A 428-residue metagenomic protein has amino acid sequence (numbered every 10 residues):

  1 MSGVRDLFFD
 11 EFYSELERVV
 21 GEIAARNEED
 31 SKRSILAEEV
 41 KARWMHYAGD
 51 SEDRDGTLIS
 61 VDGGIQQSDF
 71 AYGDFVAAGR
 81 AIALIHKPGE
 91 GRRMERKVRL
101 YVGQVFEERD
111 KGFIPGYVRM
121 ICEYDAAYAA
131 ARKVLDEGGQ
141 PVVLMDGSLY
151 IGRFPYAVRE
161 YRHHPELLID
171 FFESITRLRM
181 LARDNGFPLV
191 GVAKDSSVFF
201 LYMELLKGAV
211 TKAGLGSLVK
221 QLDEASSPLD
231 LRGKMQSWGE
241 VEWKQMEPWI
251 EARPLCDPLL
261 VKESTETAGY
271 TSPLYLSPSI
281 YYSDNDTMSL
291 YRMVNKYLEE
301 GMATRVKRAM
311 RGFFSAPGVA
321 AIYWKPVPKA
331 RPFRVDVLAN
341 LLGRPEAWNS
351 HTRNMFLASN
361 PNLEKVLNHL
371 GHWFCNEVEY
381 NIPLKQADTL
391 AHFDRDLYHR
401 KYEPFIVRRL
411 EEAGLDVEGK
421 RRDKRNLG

Functional and structural regions predicted by a protein language model:
M1-S51, G56, P115, M120-V142 (+1 more regions): Long, contiguous domain-sized segments
V61-F106: Acidic, metal-ligating active-site segments
M94-E123, A127: Glycine-rich oxoanion-binding loops at beta->alpha junctions
